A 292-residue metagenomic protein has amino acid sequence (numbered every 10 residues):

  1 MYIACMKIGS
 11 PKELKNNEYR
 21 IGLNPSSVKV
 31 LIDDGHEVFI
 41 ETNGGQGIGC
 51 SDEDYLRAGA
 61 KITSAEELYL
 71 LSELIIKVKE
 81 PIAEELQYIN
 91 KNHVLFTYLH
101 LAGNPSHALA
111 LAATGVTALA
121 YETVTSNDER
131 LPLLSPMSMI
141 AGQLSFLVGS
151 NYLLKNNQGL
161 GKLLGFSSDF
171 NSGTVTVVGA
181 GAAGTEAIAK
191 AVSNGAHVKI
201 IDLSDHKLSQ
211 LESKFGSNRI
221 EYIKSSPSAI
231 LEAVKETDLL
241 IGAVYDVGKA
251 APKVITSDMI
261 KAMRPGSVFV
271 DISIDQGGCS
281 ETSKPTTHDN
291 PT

Functional and structural regions predicted by a protein language model:
Y2, K7, E13, P81-G173: Glycine/serine-rich phosphate-binding loop and adjoining beta1-alpha1 elements at the start of nucleotide-handling
A4-A110, T114: An N-terminal-biased, well-structured beta-alpha scaffold segment characteristic of Rossmann-like dinucleotide-binding
P11-G47, N156-G242: Glycine-rich phosphate/diphosphate-binding loop of Rossmann-like nucleotide-binding domains
E13-K15, N43-G45, E80, H100-L101 (+6 more regions): Short, ordered loop/turn segments at secondary-structure junctions
I21-P25, V254-D258, T287: Charged helix-capping and loop-helix junction motifs
K77-G103, L231-L239, K249-F269: Rossmann-fold NAD(P) dinucleotide-binding segment
A102-D128, D258-T292: Rossmann-fold NAD(P)-binding glycine/threonine-rich loop
A182-I188, L208, G248-V254, G277-S280: Short glycine/serine/threonine-rich phosphate/pyrophosphate-binding segments that cradle anionic phosphate groups
